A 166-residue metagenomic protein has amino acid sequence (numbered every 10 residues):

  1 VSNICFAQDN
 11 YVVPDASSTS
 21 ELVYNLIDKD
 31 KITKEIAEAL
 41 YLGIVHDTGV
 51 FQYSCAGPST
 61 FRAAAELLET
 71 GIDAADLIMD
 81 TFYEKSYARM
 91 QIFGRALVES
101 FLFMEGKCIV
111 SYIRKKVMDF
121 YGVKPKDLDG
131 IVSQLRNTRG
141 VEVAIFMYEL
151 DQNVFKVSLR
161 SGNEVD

Functional and structural regions predicted by a protein language model:
S2-A63: Short alpha-helices
T48-D166: Hydrophobic helix-and-loop "lid/oligomerization" segment in the mid-to-C-terminal part of catalytic domains
